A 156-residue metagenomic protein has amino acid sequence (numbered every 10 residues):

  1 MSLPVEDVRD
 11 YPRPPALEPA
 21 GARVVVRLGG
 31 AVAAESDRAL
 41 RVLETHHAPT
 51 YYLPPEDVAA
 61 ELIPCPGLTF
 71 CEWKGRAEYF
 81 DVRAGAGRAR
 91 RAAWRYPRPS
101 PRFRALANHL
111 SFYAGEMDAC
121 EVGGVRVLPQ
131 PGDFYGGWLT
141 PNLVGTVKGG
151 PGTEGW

Functional and structural regions predicted by a protein language model:
M1-W156: Terminal leader/tail segments of proteins
